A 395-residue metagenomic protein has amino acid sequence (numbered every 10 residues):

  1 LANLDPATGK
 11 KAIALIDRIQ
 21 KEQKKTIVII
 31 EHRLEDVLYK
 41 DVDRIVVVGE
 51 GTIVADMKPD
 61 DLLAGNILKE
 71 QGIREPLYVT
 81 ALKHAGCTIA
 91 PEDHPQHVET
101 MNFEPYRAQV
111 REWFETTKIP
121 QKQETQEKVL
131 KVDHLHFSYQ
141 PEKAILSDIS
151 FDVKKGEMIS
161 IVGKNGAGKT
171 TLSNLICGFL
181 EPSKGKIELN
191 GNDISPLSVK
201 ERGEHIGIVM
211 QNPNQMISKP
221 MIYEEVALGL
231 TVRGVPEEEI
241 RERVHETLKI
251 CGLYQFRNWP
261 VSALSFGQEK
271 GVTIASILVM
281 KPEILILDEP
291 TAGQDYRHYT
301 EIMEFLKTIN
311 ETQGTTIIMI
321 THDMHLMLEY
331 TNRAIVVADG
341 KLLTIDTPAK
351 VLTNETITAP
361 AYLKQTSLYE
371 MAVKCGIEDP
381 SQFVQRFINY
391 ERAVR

Functional and structural regions predicted by a protein language model:
L4, L285-D288: Catalytic Walker B motif of ABC-type/P-loop ATPase nucleotide-binding domains
T52-Y78, K341-L368: Conserved beta-strand-loop-alpha-helix hinge in the C-terminal portion of ABC ATPase nucleotide-binding domains
V162-K164: The feature captures the beta-strand-to-loop junction immediately N-terminal to the Walker
C177: Helix-to-loop junction immediately C-terminal to a conserved catalytic motif
G185-D193: Conserved ABC transporter NBD signature motif
E238-F256: Conserved ABC ATPase "signature" region
P260-L264: Conserved ABC ATPase signature
